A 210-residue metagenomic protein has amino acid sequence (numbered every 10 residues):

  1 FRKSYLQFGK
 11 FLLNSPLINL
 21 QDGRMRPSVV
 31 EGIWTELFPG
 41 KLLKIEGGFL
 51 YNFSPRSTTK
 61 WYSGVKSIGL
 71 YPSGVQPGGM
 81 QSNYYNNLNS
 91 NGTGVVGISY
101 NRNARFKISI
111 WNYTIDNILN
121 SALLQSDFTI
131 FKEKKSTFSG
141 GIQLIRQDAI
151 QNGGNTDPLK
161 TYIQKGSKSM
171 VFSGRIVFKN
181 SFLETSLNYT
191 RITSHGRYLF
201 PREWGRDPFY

Functional and structural regions predicted by a protein language model:
F1-K3, I33-L37, V96-Y100, L124-F128 (+2 more regions): Residues on the lipid-exposed face of transmembrane beta-strands in outer-membrane beta-barrel proteins
F1-S63, Y100: Outer membrane beta-barrel
R2-S4, G40-L42, N103-R105, F131-K135 (+1 more regions): Outer-membrane beta-barrel channels and translocator barrels
F8-L20, I45-G47, V96, R105-D116 (+2 more regions): Transmembrane beta-strand segments that form the barrel wall of outer-membrane beta-barrel proteins
S15-P27, Y113-I115, T156-K165: Outer-membrane beta-barrel proteins
P27-E31, S90-G94, I118-A122, K168-F172: Residues that define the transmembrane beta-barrel architecture of outer-membrane proteins
L43-T93, K135-F209: Outer-membrane beta-barrel translocator/channel fold
N117-I118, K134: Short glycine/serine/proline-enriched coil/turn segments at secondary-structure junctions
